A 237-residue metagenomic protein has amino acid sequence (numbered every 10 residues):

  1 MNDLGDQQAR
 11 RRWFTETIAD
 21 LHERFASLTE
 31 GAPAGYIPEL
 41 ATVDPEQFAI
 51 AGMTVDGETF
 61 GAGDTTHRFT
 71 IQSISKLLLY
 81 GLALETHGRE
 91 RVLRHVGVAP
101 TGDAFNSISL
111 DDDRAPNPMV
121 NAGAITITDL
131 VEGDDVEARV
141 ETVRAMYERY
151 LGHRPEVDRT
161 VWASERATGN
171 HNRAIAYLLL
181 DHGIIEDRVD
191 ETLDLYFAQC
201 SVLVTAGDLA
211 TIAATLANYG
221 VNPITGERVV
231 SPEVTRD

Functional and structural regions predicted by a protein language model:
N2-E30, A83-Q199: Active-site-adjacent helix/loop patches that line small-molecule binding or acyl-intermediate pockets
A26-A62: A short, well-structured edge-of-sheet supersecondary motif
V55-E58, I184, T215-N218: Short connector loops/turns at beta-strand edges and beta->alpha or beta->beta junctions
D56-G57, T70-E90, I212: Active-site SXXK
T66-R68: A short acidic/small-residue loop/turn micro-motif
S73-S75, L79, M119-T126, I175 (+2 more regions): Catalytic-loop motifs flanking and including active-site residues across diverse enzymes
V202, P223-D237: A penicillin-recognizing enzyme superfamily signal
L203-V221: Active-site-proximal alpha-helical segments within enzyme catalytic domains
